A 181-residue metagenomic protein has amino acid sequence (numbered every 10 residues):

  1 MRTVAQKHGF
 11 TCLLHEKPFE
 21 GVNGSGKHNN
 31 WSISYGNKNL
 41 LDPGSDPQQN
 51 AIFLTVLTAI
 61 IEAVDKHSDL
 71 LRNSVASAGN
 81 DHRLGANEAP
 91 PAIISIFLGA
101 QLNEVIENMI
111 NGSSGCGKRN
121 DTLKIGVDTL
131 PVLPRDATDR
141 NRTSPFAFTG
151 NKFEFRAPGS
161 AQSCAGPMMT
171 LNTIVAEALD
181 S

Functional and structural regions predicted by a protein language model:
R2-S181: Active-site capping/gating regions of soluble enzymes
